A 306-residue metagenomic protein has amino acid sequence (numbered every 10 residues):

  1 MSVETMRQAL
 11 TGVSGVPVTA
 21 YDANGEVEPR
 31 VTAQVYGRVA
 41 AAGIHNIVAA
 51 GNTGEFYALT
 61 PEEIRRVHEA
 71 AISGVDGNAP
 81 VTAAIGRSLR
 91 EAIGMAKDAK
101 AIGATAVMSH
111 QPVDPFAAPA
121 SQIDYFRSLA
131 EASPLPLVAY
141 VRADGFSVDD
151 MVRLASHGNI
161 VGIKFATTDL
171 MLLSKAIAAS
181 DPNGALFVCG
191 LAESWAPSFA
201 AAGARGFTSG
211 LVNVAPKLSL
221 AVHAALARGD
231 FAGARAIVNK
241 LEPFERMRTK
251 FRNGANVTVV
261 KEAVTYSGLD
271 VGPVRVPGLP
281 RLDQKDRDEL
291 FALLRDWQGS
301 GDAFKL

Functional and structural regions predicted by a protein language model:
S2, A9-T19, R38, A42-I44 (+3 more regions): C-terminal alpha-helical cap/extension of soluble enzyme domains
V3-G145: Active-site beta->alpha loop and helix N-cap motifs at the rims of alpha/beta catalytic domains
T32, I64, H68, A92 (+6 more regions): A general structural signal for well-ordered alpha-helical segments in protein cores
A42, R66, A70-V75, D98 (+9 more regions): Alpha-helical structural signal in soluble globular domains
L59-E62, G94-M95, P119-Q122, D150-M151 (+3 more regions): Short secondary-structure transition/capping segments
A79-P80, L137, G162, G184 (+1 more regions): Secondary-structure boundary/capping signal
V113, L137, N159-I160, R275: Glycine-rich phosphate-binding "P-loop"
E131, R142-R252: Catalytic alpha/beta core domains of metabolic enzymes, predominantly
